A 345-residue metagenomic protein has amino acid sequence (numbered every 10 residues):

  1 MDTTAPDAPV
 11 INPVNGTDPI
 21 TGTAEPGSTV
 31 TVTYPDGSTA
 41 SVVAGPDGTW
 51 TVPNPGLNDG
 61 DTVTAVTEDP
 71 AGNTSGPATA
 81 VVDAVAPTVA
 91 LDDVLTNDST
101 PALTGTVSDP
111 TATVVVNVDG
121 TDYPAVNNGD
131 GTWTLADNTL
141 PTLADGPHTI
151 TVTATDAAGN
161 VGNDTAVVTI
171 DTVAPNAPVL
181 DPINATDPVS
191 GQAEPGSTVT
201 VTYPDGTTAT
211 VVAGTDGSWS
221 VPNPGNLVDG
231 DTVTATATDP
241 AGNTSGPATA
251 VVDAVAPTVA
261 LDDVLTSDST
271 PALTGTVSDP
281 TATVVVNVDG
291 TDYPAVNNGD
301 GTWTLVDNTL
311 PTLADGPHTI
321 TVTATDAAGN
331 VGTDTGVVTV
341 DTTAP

Functional and structural regions predicted by a protein language model:
M1-T4, A78-P87, D164-A174, N243 (+2 more regions): Flexible, low-complexity linkers/stalks enriched in Thr/Pro that connect modular domains
I11-G16, D93-S99, L180-A185, D263-S269: Short, solvent-exposed loop/linker segments at the N-terminal edge of repeated beta-sheet extracellular domains
T23-T29, V107-A112, Q192-T198, V277-A282: Short proline/glycine-enriched turn/loop motifs at strand-loop junctions of beta-rich domains
A40-D47, A125-N128, A209-D216, A295-N298: Short, acidic Ser/Thr/Gly-rich low-complexity loop/linker segments typical of extracellular and cell-surface proteins
G48-V52, G131-N138, G217-V221, G301-N308: Short strand-edge motifs at loop-to-beta-strand transitions and within beta-strands of extracellular beta-rich domains
P53-D61, T139-P147, N223-D231, T309-P317: Surface-exposed, short loops/turns at beta-strand junctions within beta-sandwich domains
V63-A65, I150, V233-A235, I320: Hydrophobic beta-strand segments within extracellular beta-sandwich modules
